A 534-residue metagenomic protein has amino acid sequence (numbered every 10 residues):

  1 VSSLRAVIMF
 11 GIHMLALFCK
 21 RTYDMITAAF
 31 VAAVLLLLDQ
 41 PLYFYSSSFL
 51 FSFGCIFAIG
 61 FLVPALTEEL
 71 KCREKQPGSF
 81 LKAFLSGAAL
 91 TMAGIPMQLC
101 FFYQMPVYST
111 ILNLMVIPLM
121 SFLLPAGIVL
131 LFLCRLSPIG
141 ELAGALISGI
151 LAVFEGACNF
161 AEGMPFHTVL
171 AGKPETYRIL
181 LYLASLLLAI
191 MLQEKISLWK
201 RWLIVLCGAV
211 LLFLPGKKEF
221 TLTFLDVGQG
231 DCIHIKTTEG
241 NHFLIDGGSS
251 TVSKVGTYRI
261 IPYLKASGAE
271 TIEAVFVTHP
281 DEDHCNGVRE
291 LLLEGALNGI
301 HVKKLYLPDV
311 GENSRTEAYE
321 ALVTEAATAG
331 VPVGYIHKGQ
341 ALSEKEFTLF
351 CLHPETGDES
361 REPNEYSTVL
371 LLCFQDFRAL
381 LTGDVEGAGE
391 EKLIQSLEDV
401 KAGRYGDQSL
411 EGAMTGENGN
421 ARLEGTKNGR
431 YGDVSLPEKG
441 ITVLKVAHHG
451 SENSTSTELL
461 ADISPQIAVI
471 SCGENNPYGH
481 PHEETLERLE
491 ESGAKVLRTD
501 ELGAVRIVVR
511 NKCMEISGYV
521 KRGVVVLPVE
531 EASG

Functional and structural regions predicted by a protein language model:
V1-S109, A171-K217, T457, I463 (+1 more regions): Hydrophobic alpha-helical transmembrane segments in multi-pass membrane proteins
S2, P280-N286, E312-R315, Q340-S343 (+4 more regions): Active-site environment of divalent metal-dependent phosphoester hydrolases
M14-L15, V34-F49, N159-A274, A327-K401 (+6 more regions): Core dinuclear metal-dependent hydrolase active-site scaffold
S48, G94, L264, L305 (+1 more regions): Residue-level signal for inorganic ion chemistry
F57-F166, Q466-S471: Alpha-helical transmembrane segments of multi-pass integral membrane proteins
I272-D283, V310, L444-H448: Metallo-beta-lactamase
E282-A327, P465: Active-site HxH/HxHxD metal-binding segment of metal-dependent hydrolases
K304, E390-E411, R422, R430-G503: Cap/insert and terminal regions of metallo-dependent hydrolase folds
